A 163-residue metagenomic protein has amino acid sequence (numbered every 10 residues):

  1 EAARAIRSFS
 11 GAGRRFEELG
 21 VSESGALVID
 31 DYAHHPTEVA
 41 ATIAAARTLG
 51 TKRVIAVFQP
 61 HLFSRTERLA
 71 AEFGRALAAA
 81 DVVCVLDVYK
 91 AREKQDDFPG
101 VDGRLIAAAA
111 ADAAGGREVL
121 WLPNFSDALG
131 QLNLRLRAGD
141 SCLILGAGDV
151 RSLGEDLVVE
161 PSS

Functional and structural regions predicted by a protein language model:
R4-S163: ATP-dependent carboxylate-amine ligase
